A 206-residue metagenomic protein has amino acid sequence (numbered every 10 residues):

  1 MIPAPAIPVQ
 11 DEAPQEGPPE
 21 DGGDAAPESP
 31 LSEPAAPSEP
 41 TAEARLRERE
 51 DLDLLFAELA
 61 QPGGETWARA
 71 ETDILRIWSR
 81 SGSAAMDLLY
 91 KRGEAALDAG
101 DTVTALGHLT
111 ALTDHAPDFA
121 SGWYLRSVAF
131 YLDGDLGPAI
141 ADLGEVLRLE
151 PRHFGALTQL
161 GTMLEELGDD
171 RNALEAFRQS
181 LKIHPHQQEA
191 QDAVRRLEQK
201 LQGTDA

Functional and structural regions predicted by a protein language model:
M1-D87: N-terminal leader/linker segments that initiate helical-solenoid repeat arrays
F56-A57, T72, T110, G144 (+1 more regions): Alpha-solenoid helical repeat scaffolds
G64, S79-M86, A141, D170-E175 (+1 more regions): Alpha-helical linker/edge segments of TPR/alpha-solenoid repeat scaffolds and analogous pre-/post-domain helices
G64-W67, T102, L136, D170: TPR-repeat structural position
S83-A156: Alpha-helical adaptor scaffolds
D98, L132, E166-L167, R196-G203: Register position in tetratricopeptide repeats
R126-S127, D133, L160, L167 (+1 more regions): Residue-level signature of tetratricopeptide-repeat
E175, L181-A206: Terminal, low-structured helical/coil segments at or just beyond the last alpha-helical repeat
